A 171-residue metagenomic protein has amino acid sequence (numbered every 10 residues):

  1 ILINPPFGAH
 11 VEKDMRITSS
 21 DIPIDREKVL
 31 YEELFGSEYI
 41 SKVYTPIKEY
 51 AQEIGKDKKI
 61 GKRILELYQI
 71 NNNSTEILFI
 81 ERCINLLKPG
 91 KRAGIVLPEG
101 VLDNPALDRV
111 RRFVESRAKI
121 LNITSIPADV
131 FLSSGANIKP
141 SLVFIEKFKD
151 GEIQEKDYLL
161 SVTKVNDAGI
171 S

Functional and structural regions predicted by a protein language model:
L2-S171: A conserved structural/catalytic subdomain of Rossmann-like adenosyl-cofactor enzymes
